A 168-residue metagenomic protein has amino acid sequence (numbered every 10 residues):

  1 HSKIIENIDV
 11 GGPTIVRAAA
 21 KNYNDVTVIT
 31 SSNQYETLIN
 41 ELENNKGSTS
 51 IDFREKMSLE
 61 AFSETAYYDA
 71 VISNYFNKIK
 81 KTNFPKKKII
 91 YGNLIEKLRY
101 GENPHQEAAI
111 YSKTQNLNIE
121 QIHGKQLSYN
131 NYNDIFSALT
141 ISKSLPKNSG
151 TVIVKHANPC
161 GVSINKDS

Functional and structural regions predicted by a protein language model:
H1-P13, R17-A19: Active-site/ligand-binding-proximal alpha/beta "capping" segment
I4, V26, Q126: Conserved short-loop catalytic and cofactor-binding motifs
R17-N22, I141-L145: Alpha-helix C-terminal capping segments
N22, V26-Y35: Mobile "lid/hinge" segments at catalytic clefts and subdomain interfaces of large enzymes
Y35-E41, N45-S168: Active-site loops and adjacent core secondary-structure elements that bind or stabilize anionic groups
